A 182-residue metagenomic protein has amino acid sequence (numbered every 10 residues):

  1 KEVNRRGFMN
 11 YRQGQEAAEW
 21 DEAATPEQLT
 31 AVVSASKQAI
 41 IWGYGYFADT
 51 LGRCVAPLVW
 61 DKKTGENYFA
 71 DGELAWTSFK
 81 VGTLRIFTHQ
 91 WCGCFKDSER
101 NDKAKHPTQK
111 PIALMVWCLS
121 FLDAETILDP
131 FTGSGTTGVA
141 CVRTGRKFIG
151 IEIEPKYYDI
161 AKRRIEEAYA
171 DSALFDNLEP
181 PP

Functional and structural regions predicted by a protein language model:
K1-E19, A23-P26, T30-P182: Class I S-adenosyl-L-methionine
